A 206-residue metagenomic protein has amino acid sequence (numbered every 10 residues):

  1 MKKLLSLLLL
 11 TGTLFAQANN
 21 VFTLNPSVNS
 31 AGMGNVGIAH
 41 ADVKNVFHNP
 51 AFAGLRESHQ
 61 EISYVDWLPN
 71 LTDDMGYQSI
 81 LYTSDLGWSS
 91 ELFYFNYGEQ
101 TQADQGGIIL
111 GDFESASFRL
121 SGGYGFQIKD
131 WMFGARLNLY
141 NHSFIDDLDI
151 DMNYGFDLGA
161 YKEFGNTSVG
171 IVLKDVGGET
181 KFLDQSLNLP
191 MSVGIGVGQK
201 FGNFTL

Functional and structural regions predicted by a protein language model:
M1-L4, D130: Positively charged n-region of N-terminal signal peptides that target proteins for export
K3-L14: Sec-dependent N-terminal signal peptides
Q17-L206: Subset of outer-membrane beta-barrel
